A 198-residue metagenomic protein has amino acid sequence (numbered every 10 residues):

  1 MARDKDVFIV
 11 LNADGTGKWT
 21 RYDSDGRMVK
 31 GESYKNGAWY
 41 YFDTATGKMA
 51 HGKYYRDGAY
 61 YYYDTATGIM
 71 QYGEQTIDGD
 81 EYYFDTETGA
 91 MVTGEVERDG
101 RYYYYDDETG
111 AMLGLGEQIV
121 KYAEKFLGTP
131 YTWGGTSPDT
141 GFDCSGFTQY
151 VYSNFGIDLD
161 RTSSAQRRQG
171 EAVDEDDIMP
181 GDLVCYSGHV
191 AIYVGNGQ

Functional and structural regions predicted by a protein language model:
M1-Q118: Extracellular adhesion/carbohydrate-binding repeat motifs centered on closely spaced tryptophans
N12-A13, E124, V184, I192: Generic structural signal for beta-strand residues in well-ordered domains
G26, G31, G52, G73 (+10 more regions): Glycine-centered flexibility sites
G37, G58, Q75-E81, V96-Y102 (+5 more regions): Solvent-exposed, well-ordered amphipathic alpha-helical segments that flank/support binding or catalytic loops
T44, A59, T65, D107 (+4 more regions): Residue-level recognition of conserved structural "scaffold" positions that shape functional pockets and channels
L113-S145, Q149-T162, Y186-H189: N-terminal capping segments
Q149, I157-Q198: ...with weaker cross-activation on analogous glycine-rich loops/strands in unrelated enzymes
